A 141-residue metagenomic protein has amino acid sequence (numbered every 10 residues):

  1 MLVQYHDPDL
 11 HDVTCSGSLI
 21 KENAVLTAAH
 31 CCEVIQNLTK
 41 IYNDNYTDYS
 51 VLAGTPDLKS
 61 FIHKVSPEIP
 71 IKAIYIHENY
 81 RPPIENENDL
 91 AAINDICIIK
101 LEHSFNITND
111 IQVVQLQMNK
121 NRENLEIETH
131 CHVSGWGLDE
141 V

Functional and structural regions predicted by a protein language model:
V3-H6, V25-A28, C32-E85: Conserved H-D interstitial segment of serine endopeptidase catalytic domains
H6-E22, A91: A conserved glycine-rich beta-strand in the N-terminal activation segment of trypsin-fold
D9, L58, F105-T108: Short helix-loop capping/hinge motifs at secondary-structure junctions, enriched in acidic/polar residues
S16, H30-E33, I98: Sequence contexts marking disulfide-bonded cysteines in secreted/extracellular proteins
L19, Y42-N45, E68, D89-I93 (+1 more regions): Extracellular/periplasmic catalytic domains that process cell-envelope and extracellular macromolecules
L19-I20, L26, K100: Hydrophobic, repeat-rich solenoid/adaptor surfaces of innate immune receptors and signaling proteins
I35-T39, N79-N88, S104-V141: Active-site substrate-binding loop(s) of clan PA
C97-S104: Conserved beta strand-loop-helix elements of the APE1-like EEP
